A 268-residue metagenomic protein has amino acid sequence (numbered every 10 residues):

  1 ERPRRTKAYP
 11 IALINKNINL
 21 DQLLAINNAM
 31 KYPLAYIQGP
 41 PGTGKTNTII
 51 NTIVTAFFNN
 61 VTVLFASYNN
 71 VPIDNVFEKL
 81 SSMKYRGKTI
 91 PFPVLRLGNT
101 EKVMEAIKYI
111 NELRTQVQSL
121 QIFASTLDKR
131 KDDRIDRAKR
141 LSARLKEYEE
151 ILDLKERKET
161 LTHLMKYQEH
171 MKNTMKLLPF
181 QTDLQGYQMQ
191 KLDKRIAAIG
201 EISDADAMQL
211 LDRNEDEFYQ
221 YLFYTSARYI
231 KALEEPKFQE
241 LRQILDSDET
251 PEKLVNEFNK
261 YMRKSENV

Functional and structural regions predicted by a protein language model:
E1-K31, V103-I122, L127, V255-F258: Pre-P-loop entry segment of helicase/translocase ATPase cores
E1-N17, I151, Q168-V268: Conserved helicase NTPase catalytic core signature
N27, I50-N51, D74: The feature captures the helix immediately C-terminal to the Walker
Y32-T52: Walker A/P-loop
T43-K45, N69-P72: Gly/Ser/Thr-rich loops at beta-strand to alpha-helix junctions that form or flank small-molecule/cofactor-binding
I53, F57, S81: Gly/Ala-rich phosphate-binding loop of Rossmann-like dinucleotide-binding domains, activating on the conserved
T62, N70-T174, L178, D183-F218 (+1 more regions): P-loop NTPase motor core
F65: Conserved SAM-binding loop
